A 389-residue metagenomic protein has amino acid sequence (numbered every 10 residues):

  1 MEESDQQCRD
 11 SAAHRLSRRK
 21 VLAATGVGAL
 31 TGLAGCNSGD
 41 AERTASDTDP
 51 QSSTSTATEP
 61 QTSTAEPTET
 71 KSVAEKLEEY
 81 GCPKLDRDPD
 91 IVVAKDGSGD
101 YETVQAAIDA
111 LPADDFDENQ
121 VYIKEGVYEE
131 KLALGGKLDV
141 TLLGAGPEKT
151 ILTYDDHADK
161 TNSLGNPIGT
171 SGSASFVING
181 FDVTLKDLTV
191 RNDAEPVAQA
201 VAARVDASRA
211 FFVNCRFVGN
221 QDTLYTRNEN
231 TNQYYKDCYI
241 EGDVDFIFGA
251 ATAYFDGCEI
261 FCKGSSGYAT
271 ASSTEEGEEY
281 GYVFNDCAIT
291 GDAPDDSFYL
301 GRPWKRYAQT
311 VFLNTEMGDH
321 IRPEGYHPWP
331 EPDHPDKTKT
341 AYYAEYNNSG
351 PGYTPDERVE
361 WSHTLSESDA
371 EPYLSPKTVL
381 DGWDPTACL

Functional and structural regions predicted by a protein language model:
M1-Q7: N-terminal acidic, proline/glycine-rich, low-complexity intrinsically disordered segments
E3, R15, L30, E69-L389: Sequence-level preference for short, compositionally simple segments enriched in small aliphatic or small polar residues
Q7-G28: N-terminal secretory signal peptides and thylakoid transit peptides that target proteins across membranes
T44-T70: Extracellular mucin-like PTS domains
